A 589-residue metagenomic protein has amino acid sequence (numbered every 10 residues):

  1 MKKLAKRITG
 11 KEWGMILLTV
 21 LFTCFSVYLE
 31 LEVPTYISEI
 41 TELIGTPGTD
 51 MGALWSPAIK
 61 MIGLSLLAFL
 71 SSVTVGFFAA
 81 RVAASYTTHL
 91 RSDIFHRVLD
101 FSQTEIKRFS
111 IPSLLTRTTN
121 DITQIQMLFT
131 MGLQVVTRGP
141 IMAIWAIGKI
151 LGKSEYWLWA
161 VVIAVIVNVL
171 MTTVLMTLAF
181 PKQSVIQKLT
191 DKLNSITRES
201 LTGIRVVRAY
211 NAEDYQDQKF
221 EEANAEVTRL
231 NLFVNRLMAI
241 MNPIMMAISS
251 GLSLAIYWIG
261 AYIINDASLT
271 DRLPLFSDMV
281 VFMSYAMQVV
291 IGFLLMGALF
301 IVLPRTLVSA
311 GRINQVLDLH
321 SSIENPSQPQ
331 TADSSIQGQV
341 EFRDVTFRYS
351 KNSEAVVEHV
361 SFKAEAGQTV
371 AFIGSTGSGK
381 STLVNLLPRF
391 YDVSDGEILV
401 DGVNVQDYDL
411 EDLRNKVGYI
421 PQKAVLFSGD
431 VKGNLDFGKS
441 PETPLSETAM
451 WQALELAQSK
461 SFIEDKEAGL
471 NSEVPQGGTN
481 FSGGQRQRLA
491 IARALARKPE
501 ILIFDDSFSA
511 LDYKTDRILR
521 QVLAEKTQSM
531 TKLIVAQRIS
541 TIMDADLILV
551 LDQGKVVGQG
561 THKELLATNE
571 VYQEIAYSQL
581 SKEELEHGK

Functional and structural regions predicted by a protein language model:
G10, G14-T74, F78, L151-Y156 (+1 more regions): Transmembrane helix-loop-helix hairpins at lipid-water interfaces of multipass membrane proteins, especially the type-1
G10-W13, D100-T104, N120-F129, L133 (+8 more regions): An intracellular "coupling" helix at the cytosolic face of ABC transporter transmembrane type-1 domains
K11, M15-Y28, E32, T130-I186 (+1 more regions): Transmembrane helices of ABC transporter permease
L21-F22, L29-E42, L64-I111, L115 (+10 more regions): Juxtamembrane helix-loop junctions of ABC transporter transmembrane domains
D50, K149-I166, F233-R312, V316-L317: Helix-loop-helix
V98, F220, I313, F342-D344: Conserved catalytic Walker-motif region of ABC-type ATPase nucleotide-binding domains
D333-K589: ABC-type nucleotide-binding domain
